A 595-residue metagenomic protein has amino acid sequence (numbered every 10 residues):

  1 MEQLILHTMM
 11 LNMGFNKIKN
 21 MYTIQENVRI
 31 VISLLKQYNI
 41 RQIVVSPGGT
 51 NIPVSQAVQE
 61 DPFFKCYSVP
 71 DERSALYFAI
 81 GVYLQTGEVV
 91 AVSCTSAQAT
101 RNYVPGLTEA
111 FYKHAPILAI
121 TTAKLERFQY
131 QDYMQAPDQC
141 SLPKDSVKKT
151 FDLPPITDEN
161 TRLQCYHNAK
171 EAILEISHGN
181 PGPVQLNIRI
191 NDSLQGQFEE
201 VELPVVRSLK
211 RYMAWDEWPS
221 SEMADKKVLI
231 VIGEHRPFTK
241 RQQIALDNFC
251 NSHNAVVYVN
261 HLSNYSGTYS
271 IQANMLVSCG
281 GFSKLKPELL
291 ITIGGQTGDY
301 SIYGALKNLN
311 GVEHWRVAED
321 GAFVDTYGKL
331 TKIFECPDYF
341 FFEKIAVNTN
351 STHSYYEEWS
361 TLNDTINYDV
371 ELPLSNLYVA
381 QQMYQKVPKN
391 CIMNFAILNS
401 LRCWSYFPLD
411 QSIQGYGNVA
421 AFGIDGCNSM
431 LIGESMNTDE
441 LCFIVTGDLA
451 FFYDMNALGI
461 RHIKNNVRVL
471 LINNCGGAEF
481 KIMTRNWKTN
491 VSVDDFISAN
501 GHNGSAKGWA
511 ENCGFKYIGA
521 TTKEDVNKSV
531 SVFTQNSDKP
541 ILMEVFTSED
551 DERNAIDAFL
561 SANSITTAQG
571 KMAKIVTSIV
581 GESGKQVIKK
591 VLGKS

Functional and structural regions predicted by a protein language model:
I18, Y22, N168-E171, E175-K226: Conformationally flexible catalytic loops at phosphate/diphosphate-handling active centers
I18-Y22, K307-N399, K523-S595: Phosphate/pyrophosphate-binding active-site segments
I24-S93, Q98-T108: N-terminal cofactor/phosphate-binding cores enriched in small/glycine residues, especially glycine-rich loops such as
V28-N39, S46-G49, V54-Q59, S360-D439 (+1 more regions): Active-site diphosphate/adenylate-binding microenvironment
R41-V44, K65-Y67, Q85-K124, L285-G294 (+2 more regions): A short, small-residue-rich loop immediately preceding and capping a beta-strand
E60, I120, R127-K144, Y406-S595: Thiamine diphosphate
N102, I232-W315, D410-T438, F452-M455 (+2 more regions): Glycine-rich, anion-gripping cofactor-binding loops and their flanking helix/strand elements in enzyme active sites
T121-A169, Y258-S360, R461-H462, V469 (+2 more regions): Glycine-rich, acidic loop regions that bind phosphate or pyrophosphate groups
